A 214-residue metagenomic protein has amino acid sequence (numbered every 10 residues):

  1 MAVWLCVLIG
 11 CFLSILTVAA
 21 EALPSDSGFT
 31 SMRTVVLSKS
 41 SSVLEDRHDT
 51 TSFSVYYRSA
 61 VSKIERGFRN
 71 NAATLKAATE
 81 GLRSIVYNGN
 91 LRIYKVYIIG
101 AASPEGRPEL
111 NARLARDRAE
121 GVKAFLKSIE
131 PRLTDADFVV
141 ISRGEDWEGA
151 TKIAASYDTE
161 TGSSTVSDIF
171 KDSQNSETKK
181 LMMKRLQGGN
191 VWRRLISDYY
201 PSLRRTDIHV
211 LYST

Functional and structural regions predicted by a protein language model:
M1, F68-L75, A112, R116: Flexible, glycine- and charge-enriched loops at secondary-structure boundaries
M1-E45, G189-N190, R194, S202-H209 (+1 more regions): N-terminal targeting leaders that direct proteins to extracytoplasmic destinations
C11-S14, R47-D49, N90, R132 (+1 more regions): A generic structural signal for short, solvent-exposed coil/turn residues that cap or connect secondary-structure
S31-L37, T74-T79, A119-G121, K184-G189: A short linear-motif detector with a strong N-terminal bias
L37-H48, Y57, S62-I99, K127: Periplasmic peptidoglycan-binding/anchoring modules of Gram-negative envelope and division proteins
S59-V61, A102, G144, Y212: Short, flexible loop/turn elements at secondary-structure junctions
S103-I208: Periplasmic OmpA-like peptidoglycan-binding domain that tethers envelope proteins to the cell wall
